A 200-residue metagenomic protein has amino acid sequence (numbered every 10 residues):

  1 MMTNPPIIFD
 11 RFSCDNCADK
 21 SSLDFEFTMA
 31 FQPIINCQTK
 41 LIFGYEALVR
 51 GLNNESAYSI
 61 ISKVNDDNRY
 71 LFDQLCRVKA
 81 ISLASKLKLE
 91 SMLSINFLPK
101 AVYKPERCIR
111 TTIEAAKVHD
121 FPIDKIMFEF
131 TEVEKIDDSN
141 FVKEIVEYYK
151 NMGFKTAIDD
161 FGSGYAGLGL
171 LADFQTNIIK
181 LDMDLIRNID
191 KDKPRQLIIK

Functional and structural regions predicted by a protein language model:
T3-I61: Active-site core of bacterial EAL-family cyclic-dinucleotide phosphodiesterase domains
F27-M29, Y45-A47, S91-I95, I126-F130 (+2 more regions): Hydrophobic faces of well-ordered beta-strands that scaffold small-molecule active sites in alpha/beta enzyme cores
I34, L98-K100, T131-V133, F161-S163 (+1 more regions): Active-site beta-loop-alpha junctions enriched in small/polar residues
L52-E55, R77, D160: Short acidic-capped amphipathic helix/loop micro-motif used as an active-site/signal-coupling element
L71-F141: Catalytic core of bacterial c-di-GMP phosphodiesterases, primarily the EAL and HD-GYP domains, capturing alpha-helical
F121, F128, E144-I158, F174-K200: C-terminal EAL-domain catalytic cores of bacterial cyclic di-GMP phosphodiesterases
D138, I145, A166-G167: Short acidic active-site motifs
A166-Q175: Catalytic cores of alpha/beta
